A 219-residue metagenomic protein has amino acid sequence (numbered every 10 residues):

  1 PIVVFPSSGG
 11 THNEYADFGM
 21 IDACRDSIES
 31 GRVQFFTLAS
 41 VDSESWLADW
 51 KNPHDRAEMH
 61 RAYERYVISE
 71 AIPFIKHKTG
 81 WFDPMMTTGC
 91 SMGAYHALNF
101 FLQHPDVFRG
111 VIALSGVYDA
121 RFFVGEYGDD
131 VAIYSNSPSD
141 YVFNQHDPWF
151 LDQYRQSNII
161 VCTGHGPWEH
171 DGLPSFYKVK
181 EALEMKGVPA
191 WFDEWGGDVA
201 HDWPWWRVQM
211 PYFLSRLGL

Functional and structural regions predicted by a protein language model:
P1-L219: Non-catalytic cap/lid and distal C-terminal segments of serine-dependent acyl enzymes
